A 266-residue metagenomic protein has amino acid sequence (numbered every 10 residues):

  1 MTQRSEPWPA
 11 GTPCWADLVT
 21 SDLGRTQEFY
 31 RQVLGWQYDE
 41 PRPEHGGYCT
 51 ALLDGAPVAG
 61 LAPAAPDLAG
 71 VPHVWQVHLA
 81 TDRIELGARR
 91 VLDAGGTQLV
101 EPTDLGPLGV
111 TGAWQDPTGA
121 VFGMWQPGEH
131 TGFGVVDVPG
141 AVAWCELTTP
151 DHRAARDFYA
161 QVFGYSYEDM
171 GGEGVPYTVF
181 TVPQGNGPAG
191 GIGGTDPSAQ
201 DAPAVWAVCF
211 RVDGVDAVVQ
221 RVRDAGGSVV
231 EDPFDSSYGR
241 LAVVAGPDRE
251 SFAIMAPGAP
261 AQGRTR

Functional and structural regions predicted by a protein language model:
M1-W8, L92-A143, E168-G185, G193-P197 (+1 more regions): Vicinal oxygen chelate
T2-Q3, P7-A10, D17-A56, D93 (+4 more regions): Core segments of cupin and vicinal oxygen chelate
W8, W15, Y30, W36 (+6 more regions): Bulky hydrophobic/aromatic packing residues
T12-S21, T50-L52, A64-R90, V110-Q115 (+3 more regions): Vicinal oxygen chelate
D17, T26, L34, P41 (+8 more regions): Ligand-binding pocket scaffold of soluble enzyme catalytic domains
T26, W36-Y38, P57-A59, A69 (+6 more regions): Short loop/beta submotifs within extracellular cysteine-rich repeat domains
T26-Q27, V58, A88, L99 (+7 more regions): Internal amphipathic alpha-helical segments of the cytochrome P450 catalytic fold
P63, I192: Active-site-proximal beta-strand elements of phosphoester/diester hydrolases
